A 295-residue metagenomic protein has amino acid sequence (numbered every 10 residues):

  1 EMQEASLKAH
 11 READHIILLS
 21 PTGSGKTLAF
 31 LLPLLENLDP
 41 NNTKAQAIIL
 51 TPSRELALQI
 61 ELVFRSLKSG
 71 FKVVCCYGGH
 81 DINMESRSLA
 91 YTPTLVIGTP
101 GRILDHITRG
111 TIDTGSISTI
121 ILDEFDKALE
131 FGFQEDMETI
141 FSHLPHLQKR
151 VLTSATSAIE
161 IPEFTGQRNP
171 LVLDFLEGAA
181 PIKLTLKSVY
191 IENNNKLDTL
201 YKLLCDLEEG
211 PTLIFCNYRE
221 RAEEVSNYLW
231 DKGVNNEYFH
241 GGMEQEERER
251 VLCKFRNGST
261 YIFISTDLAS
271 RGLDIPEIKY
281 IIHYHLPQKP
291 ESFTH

Functional and structural regions predicted by a protein language model:
E1-H295: Conserved helicase RecA-like core
